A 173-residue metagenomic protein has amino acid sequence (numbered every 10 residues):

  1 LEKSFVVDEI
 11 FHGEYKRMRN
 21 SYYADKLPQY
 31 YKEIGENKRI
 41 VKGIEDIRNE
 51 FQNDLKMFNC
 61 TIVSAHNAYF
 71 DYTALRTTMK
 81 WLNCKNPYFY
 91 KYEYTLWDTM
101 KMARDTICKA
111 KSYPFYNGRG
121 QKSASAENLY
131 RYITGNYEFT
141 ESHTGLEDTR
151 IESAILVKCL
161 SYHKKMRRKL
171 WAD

Functional and structural regions predicted by a protein language model:
L1-Y72, R76: Conserved non-catalytic scaffold segment of RNase H-like nuclease domains
V6, Y30-E33, G43, Y88-Y90 (+3 more regions): Short, solvent-exposed coil/turn linker segments
V7-K32, T99-T149: Active-site-proximal helix-loop-helix substrate-binding element of RNase H-like nuclease domains
I34-K38, C84-Y90, N136-S142: Short, polar/flexible loop-turn hinges at active-site or ligand-entry regions and domain interfaces
N53-M57, W81-C84, S161, K165: Secondary-structure boundary motif
I62-Y69, T73-M79, S112-D173: Acidic, Mg2+-coordinating catalytic module of metal-dependent nucleases/exonucleases that use a two-metal-ion mechanism
V63-S64, L96-T99: Extended hydrophobic secondary-structure segments that form protein cores and membrane-embedded regions
F70-W97: Substrate-recognition/cap helix-loop segment adjacent to the acidic, metal-dependent catalytic center of Asp-based
